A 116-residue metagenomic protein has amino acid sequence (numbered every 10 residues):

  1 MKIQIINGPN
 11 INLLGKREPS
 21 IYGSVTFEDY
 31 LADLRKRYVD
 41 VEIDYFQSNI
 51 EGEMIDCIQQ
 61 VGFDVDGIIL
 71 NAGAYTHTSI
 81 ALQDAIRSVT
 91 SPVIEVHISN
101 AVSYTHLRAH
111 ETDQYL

Functional and structural regions predicted by a protein language model:
M1-I3: Extreme N-terminal starter segment of soluble prokaryotic enzymes
I5-N10: N-terminal nucleotide-binding beta1-loop-alpha1 segment
L13-E28: Glycine- and acidic-residue-enriched helix-capping/strand-helix junction motifs
D44-G52: Short beta->alpha junction loops
E53-C57: Short acidic active-site motifs
V61-G67: Short acidic/histidine-rich motifs immediately flanking catalytic phosphotransfer sites in two-component signaling
L70-N100: Mid-chain, well-packed structural core segment of small domains
T105-T112: Conserved small/polar residues in nucleotide/adenosyl-binding loops
